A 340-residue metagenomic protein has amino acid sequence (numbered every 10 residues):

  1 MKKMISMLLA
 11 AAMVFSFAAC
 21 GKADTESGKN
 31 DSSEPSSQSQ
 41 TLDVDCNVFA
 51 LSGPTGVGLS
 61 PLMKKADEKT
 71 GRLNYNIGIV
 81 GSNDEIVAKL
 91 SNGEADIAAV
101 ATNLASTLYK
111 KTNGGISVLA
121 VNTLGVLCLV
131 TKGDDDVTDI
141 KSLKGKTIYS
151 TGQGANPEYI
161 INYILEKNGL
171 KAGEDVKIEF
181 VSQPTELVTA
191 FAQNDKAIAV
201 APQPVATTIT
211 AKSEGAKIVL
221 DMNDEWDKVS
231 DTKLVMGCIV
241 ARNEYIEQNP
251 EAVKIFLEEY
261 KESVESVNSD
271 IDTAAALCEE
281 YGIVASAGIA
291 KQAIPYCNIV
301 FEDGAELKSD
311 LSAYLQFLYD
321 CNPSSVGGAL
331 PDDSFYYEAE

Functional and structural regions predicted by a protein language model:
M1-A11: Positively charged n-region of N-terminal signal peptides that target proteins for export
A18-N30: Bacterial lipoprotein signal-peptidase II cleavage site
G28-G173, I178-F180, A197, Q203 (+1 more regions): Short, glycine-/small- and polar/acidic-enriched structural segments that line small-molecule recognition paths
P61-M63, L127-V137, L234-A252, V300-D303: A bilobed periplasmic-binding-protein/Venus flytrap-type ligand-binding module shared by bacterial periplasmic
T102-L104, T112, Q183-L277: Pocket-lining segment of extracytoplasmic ligand-binding domains
I246-C321: Secondary-structure end/capping motifs
S312-E340: Conserved C-terminal helix/tail region of periplasmic/extracytoplasmic solute-binding proteins
